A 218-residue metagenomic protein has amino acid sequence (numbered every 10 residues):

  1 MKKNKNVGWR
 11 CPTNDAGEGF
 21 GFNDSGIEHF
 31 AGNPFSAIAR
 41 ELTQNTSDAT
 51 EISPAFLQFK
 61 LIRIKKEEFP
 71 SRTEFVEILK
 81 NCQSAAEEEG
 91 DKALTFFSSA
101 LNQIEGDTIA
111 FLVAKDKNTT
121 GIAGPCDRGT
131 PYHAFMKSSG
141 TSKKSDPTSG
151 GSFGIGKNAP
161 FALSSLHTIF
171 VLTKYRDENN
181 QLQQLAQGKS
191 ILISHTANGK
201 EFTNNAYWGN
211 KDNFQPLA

Functional and structural regions predicted by a protein language model:
M1-A110, A123-T130: Bergerat-fold GHKL ATPase/HATPase_c domain
D15, N81, S138-T141, A159 (+1 more regions): A generic structural signal for solvent-exposed, polar alpha-helical segments
F30, F153, Y207-W208: Aromatic side chains
S53-E74, H133, I169-D212: Flexible phosphate/Mg2+-sensing switch loops adjacent to catalytic phosphate-binding sites
E87-N180, K189-L192: Flexible ATP-lid and adjacent glycine-rich G1/G2 motifs of the Bergerat
L217-A218: Structured mid-domain segments that build the active-site/substrate or prosthetic-cofactor binding neighborhood
